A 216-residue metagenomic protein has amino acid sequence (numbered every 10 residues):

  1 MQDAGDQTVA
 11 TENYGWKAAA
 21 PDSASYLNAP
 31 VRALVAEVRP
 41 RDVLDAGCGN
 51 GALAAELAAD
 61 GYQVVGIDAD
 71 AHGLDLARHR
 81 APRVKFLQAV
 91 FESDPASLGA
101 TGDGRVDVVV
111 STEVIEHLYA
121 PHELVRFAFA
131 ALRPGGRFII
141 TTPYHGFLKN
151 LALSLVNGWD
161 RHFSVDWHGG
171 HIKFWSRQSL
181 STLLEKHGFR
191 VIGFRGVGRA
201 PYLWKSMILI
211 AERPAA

Functional and structural regions predicted by a protein language model:
M1-G104, V108, P121-V125, I140-H145 (+3 more regions): Conserved N-terminal segment of class I S-adenosyl-L-methionine
G5-D6, N150-W159: Short, flexible, mixed-charge acidic loops at enzyme active sites
V108-V114: A short beta-strand submotif of the Rossmann-like class I SAM-dependent methyltransferase core that lines
V125-P134: A short glycine-rich, Lys/Arg-flanked "PGG" loop and its adjoining helix->strand segment in the class I
